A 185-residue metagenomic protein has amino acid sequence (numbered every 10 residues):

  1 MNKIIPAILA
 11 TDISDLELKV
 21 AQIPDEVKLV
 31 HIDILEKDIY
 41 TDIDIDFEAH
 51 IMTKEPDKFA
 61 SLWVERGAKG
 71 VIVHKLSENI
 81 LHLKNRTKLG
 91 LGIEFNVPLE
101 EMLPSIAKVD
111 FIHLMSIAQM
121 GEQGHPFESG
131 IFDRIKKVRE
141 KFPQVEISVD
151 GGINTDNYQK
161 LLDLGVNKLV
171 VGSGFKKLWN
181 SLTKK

Functional and structural regions predicted by a protein language model:
K3-I8, V30-I32, D46-I51, K69-V73 (+4 more regions): Hydrophobic faces of well-ordered beta-strands that scaffold small-molecule active sites in alpha/beta enzyme cores
K3-L18, I39, L62, R66 (+5 more regions): A structural preference for long, well-packed, hydrophobic secondary-structure segments
A10-D15, K88-L99: Active-site glycine- and acidic-residue-rich loops that bind and position anionic ligands or nucleotide-like cofactors
T11-A21, D25, H31-K84: N-terminal active-site wall of soluble small-molecule enzyme domains
L18-I23, D57-E65, N96-K108, G152-L169: Catalytic cores of alpha/beta
D38-T53, I80-F95, S129-G151, K185: Alpha-helix-loop-beta-strand connector modules within alpha/beta enzyme cores
V71, K75-N79, H113-G124, L162-K185: Glycine-rich phosphate-binding active-site loops on the catalytic face of alpha/beta enzymes
F95, M102-F142, L178-K185: Glycine/Thr-rich beta-alpha phosphate-binding loop at enzyme active sites
